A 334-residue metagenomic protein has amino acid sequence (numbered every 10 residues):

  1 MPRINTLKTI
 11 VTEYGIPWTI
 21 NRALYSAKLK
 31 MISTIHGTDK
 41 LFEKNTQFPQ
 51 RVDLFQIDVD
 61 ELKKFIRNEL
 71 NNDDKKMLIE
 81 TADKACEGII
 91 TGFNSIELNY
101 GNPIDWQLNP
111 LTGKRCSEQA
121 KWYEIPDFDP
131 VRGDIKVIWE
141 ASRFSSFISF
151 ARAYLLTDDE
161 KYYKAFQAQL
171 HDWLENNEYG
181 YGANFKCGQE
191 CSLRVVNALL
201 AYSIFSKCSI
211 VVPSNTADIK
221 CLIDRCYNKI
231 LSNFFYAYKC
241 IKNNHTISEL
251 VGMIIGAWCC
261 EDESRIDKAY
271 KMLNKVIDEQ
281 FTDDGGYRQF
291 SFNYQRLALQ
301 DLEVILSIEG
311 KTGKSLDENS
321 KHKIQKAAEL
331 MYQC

Functional and structural regions predicted by a protein language model:
M1-P49: Intrinsically disordered, low-structural-confidence terminal and linker regions
S26, K30, T312, C334: Phosphate/oxyanion-binding loops and surfaces in catalytic or ligand/nucleic-acid-binding neighborhoods
K28-D129, K136-E140, L156: Extended, charge-enriched "interface" segments that sit outside catalytic cores
I125-F128, R132-Q325: Aromatic-lined, polymer-binding surfaces characteristic of secreted/periplasmic polysaccharide-degrading enzymes
K326, L330-C334: Acidic/histidine-rich catalytic neighborhood
